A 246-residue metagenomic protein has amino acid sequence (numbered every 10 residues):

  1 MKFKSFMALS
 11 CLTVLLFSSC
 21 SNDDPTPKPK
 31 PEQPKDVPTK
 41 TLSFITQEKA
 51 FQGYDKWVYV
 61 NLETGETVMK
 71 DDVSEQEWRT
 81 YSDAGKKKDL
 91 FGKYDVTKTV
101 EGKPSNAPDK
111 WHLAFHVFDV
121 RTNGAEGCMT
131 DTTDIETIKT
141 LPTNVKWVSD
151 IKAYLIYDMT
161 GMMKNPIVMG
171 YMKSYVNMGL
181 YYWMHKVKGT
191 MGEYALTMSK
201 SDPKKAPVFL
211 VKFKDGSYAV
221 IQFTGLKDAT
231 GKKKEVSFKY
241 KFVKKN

Functional and structural regions predicted by a protein language model:
M1-M7: Bacterial N-terminal signal peptides that target proteins for export
C11-T13: Non-catalytic terminal regions with compositionally biased, polar/charged low complexity
L16-S19: C-terminal motif of bacterial Sec signal peptides marking the signal peptidase cleavage site
D23-N246: Surface-exposed, beta-sheet-biased, low-hydrophobicity segments with strongly acidic/polar composition
